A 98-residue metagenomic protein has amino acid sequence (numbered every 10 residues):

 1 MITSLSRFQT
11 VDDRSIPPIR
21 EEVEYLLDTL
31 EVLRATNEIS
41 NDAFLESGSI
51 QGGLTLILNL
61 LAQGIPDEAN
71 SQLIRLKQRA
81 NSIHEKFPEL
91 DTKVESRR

Functional and structural regions predicted by a protein language model:
T3-F44, F87: N-terminal acidic leader/helix
I16, R20-V23, L30, S47 (+4 more regions): Generic L/I/V-rich hydrophobic alpha-helical segments across diverse proteins
V32-I39, N59-Q63, D67: General structural signal for alpha-helix termini and helix-helix connectors
A43-E46, I65: Short secondary-structure transition/capping motifs
G64-R98: Amphipathic alpha-helical binding modules
